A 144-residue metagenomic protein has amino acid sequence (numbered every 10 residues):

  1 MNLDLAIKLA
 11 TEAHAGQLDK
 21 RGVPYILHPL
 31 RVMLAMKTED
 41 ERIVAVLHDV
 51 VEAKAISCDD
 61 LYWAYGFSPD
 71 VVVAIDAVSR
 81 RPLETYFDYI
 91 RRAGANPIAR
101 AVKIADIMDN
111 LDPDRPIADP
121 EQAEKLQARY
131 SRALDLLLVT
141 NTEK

Functional and structural regions predicted by a protein language model:
M1-K144: Active-site helical microenvironments for divalent-metal-assisted chemistry
